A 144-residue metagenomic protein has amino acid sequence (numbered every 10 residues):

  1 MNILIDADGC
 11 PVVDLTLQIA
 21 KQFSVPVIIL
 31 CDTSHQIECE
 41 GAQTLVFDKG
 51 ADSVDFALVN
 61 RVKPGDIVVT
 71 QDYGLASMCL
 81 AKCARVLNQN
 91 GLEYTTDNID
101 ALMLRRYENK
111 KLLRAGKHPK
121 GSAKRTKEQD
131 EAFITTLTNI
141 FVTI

Functional and structural regions predicted by a protein language model:
N2-I144: Nuclease catalytic cores that cleave nucleic-acid phosphodiester bonds, predominantly acidic two-metal-ion
